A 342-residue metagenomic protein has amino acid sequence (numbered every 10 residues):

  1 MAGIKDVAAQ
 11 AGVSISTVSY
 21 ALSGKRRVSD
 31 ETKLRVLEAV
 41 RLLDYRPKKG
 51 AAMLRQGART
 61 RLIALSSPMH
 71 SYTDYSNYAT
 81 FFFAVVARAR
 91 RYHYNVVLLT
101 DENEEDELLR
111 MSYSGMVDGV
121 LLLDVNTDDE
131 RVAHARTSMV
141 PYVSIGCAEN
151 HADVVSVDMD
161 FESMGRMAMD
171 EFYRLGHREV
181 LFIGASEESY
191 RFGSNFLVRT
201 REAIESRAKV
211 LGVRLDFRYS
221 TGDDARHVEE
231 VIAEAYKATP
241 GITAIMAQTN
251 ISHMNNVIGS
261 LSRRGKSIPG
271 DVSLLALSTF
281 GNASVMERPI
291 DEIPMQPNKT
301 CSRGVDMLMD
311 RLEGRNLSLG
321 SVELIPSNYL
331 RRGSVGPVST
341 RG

Functional and structural regions predicted by a protein language model:
M1-R59, R341-G342: N-terminal helix-turn-helix DNA-binding module of bacterial transcription factors
S14, D118, R178-E179, T243: Short acidic/polar active-site loop segments enriched in Thr and Asp
Y45-L109, G119, V198, E202-E205 (+1 more regions): Amphipathic helical "hinge" segments at domain boundaries
P68-S76, T100-E104, V157-M167, I183-V231 (+4 more regions): Hinge/beta->alpha junction and helix N-cap segments in small-molecule ligand-binding domains
L123-S163, M167, S278-I290: Flexible loop/hinge segments that line or gate small-molecule binding clefts
R178-E179, L215-D216, S267-S273: Short acidic capping loops at alpha-helix termini that bridge into adjacent secondary structure
E229, A233-G342: Flexible loop/turn connectors
